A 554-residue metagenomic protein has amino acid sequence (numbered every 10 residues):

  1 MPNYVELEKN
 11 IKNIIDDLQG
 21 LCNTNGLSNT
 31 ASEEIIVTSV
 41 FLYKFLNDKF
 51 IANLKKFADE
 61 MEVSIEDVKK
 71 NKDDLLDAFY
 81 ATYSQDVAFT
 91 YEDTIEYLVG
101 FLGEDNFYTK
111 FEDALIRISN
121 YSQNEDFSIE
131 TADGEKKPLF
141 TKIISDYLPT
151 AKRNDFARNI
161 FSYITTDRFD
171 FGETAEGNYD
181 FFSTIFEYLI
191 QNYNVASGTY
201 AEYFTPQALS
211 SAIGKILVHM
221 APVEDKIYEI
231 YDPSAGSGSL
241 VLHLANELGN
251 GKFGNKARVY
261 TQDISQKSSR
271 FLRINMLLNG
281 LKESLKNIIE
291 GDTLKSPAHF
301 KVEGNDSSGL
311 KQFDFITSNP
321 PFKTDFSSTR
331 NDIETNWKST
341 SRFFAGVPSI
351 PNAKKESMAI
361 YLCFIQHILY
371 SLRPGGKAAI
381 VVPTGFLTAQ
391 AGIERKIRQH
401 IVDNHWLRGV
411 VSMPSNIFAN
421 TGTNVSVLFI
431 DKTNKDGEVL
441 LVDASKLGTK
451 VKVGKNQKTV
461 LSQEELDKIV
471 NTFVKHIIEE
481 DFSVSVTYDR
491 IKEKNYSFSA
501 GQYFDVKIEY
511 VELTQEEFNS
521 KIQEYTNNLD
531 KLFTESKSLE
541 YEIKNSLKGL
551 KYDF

Functional and structural regions predicted by a protein language model:
M1-A212, L217, A221, S284 (+4 more regions): Non-catalytic, mostly N-terminal accessory regions of nucleic-acid modification and defense proteins
P2, F300-V302, S307-F554: A conserved structural/catalytic subdomain of Rossmann-like adenosyl-cofactor enzymes
N10, I264, I360: Soluble or luminal CAZymes and related metallo-dependent hydrolases
I14, N29-E33, F181, I185 (+7 more regions): Helical mechanochemical/support elements of P-loop NTPase systems and associated helical scaffolds
F41-F45, F169, I190, N194 (+7 more regions): Non-catalytic alpha-helical coupling and interface elements of nucleotide-dependent molecular machines and regulators
V195-A196, G254-N255, V347-P351: A short, mixed-charge helix-start or loop-turn motif at secondary-structure junctions
Y200, T205-S318, K323-S327, N331-N336 (+3 more regions): Conserved S-adenosyl-L-methionine
